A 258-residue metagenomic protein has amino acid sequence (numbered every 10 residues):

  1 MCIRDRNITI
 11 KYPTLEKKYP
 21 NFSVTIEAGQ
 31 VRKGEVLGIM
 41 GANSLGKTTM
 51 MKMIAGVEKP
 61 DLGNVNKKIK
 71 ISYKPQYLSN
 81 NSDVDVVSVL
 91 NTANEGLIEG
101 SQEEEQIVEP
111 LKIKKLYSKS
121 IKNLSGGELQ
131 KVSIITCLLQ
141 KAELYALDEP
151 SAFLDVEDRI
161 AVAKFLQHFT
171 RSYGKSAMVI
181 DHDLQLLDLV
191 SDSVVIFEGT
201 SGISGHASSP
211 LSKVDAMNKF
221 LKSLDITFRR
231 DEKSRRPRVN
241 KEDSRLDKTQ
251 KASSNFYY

Functional and structural regions predicted by a protein language model:
R4-A28, V87-S88, A93-E105, I203-Y258: Pre-NBD coupling/linker segments of ABC/ABC-like ATPases
N7, T14, K18-P20, I69-G126 (+1 more regions): ABC-family P-loop ATPase nucleotide-binding domains
V31-A42, T48-E99, D183-M217: ABC ATPase nucleotide-binding domain signature region
I134, V162: Hydrophobic anchor residue at the start of the ABC signature
E143-A146: Walker B motif beta-strand of ABC-family P-loop ATPases
E149-P150, E157: Walker B catalytic motif
F165-V179: Conserved catalytic loops of ABC-family nucleotide-binding domains
